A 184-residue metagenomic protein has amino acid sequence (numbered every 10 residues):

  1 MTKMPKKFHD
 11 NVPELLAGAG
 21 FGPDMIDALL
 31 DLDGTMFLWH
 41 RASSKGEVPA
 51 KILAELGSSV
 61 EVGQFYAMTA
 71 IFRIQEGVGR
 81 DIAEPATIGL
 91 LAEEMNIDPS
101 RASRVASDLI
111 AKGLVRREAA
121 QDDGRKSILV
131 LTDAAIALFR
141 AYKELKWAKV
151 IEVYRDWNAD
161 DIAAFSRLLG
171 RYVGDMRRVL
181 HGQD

Functional and structural regions predicted by a protein language model:
M1-F65, T69: N-terminal leader segment of winged-helix/HTH proteins
K6, S107-A163: Charged, amphipathic alpha-helical coiled-coil/dimerization segments
D31, T35-L38, A141, A164 (+1 more regions): Charged, amphipathic alpha-helical oligomerization/scaffolding segments
H40-S43, F139, V173-R177: A structural signal for well-ordered alpha-helices, especially hydrophobic packing surfaces of coiled-coils
R41, T69-E76, K143, G170: Short, locally clustered residues in the helix-turn-helix/winged-helix DNA-binding domain
G46-D98, K112: N-terminal helix-turn-helix DNA-binding core of bacterial DNA-binding proteins
D160-D184: Exposed, interaction-prone assembly regions rather than primary DNA-binding/catalytic cores
